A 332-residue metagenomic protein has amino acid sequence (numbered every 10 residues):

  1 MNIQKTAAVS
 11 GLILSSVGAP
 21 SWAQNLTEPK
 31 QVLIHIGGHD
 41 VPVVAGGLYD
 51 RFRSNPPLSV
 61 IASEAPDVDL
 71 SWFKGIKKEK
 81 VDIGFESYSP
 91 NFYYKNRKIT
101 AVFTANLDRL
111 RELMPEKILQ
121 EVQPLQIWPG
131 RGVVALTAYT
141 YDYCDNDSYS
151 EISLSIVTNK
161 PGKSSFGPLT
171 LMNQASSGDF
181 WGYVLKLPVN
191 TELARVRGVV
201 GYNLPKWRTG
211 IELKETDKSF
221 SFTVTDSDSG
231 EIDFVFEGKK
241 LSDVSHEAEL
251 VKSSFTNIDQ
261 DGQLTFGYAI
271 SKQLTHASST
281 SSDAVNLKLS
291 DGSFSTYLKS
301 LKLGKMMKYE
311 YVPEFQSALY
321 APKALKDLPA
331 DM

Functional and structural regions predicted by a protein language model:
M1-A8: Bacterial N-terminal signal peptides that target proteins for export
S10-S16: Bacterial N-terminal signal peptides
L12, P115, P161: Residue-level marker of positions within ordered structural domains that often coincide with functionally constrained
G18-P20: N-terminal signal peptide c-region/cleavage motif recognized by signal peptidases
N25-F85, L187-M332: Interaction-surface and assembly-scaffold signal
G84-R131: N-terminal ordered "arm"
R131-G230: Aromatic- and glycine-enriched beta-alpha-beta binding-site module
